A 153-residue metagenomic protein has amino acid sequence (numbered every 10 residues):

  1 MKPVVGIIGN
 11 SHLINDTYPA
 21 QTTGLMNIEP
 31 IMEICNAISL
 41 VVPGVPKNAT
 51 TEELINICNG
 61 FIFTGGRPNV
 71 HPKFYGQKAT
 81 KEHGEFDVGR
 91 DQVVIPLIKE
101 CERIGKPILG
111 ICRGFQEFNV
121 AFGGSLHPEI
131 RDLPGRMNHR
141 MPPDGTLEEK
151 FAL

Functional and structural regions predicted by a protein language model:
M1-L109, N119-F122, H127, R131-L153: N-terminal beta1-alpha1 cap of cysteine-dependent amidohydrolase-like domains
C112: Conserved G/P- and acidic residue-centered "switch" motifs that form tight phosphate/ATP-binding loops in soluble
F115: The feature captures the ABC ATPase H-loop/switch
